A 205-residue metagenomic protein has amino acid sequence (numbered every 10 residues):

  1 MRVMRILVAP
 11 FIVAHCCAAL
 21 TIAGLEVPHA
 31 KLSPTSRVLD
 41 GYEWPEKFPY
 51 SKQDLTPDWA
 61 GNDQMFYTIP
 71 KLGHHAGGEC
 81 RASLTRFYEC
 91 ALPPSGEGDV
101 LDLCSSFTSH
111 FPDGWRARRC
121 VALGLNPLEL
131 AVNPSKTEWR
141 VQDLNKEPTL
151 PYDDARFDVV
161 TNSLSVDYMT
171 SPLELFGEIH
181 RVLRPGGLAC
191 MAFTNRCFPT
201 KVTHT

Functional and structural regions predicted by a protein language model:
M1-G24: N-terminal chloroplast transit peptides
L25-S95: Class I SAM-dependent methyltransferase Rossmann-like catalytic core, especially the SAM/SAH-binding loop
H75-L150: Class I SAM-dependent methyltransferase SAM/SAH-binding core
L92-P93, T170, R184: Short conserved AdoMet
E147-V160: A short acidic, Gly/Pro-enriched loop at the edge of an enzyme's catalytic core that lines a small-molecule cofactor
D158-L173: A short SAM/SAH-binding and catalytic strip from SAM-dependent methyltransferases
L173-L188: A short glycine-rich, Lys/Arg-flanked "PGG" loop and its adjoining helix->strand segment in the class I
L188-T205: Conserved class I S-adenosyl-L-methionine
